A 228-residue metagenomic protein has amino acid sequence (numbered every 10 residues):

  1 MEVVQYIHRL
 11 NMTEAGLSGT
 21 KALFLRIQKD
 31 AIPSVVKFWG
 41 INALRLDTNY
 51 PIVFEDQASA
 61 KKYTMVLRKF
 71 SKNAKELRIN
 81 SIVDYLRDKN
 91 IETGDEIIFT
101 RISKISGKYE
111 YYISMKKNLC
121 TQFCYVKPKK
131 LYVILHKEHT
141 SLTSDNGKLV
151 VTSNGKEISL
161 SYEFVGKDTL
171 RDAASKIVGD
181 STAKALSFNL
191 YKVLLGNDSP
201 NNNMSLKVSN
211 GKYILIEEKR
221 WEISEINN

Functional and structural regions predicted by a protein language model:
M1-N228: Acidic, low-complexity intrinsically disordered regions
